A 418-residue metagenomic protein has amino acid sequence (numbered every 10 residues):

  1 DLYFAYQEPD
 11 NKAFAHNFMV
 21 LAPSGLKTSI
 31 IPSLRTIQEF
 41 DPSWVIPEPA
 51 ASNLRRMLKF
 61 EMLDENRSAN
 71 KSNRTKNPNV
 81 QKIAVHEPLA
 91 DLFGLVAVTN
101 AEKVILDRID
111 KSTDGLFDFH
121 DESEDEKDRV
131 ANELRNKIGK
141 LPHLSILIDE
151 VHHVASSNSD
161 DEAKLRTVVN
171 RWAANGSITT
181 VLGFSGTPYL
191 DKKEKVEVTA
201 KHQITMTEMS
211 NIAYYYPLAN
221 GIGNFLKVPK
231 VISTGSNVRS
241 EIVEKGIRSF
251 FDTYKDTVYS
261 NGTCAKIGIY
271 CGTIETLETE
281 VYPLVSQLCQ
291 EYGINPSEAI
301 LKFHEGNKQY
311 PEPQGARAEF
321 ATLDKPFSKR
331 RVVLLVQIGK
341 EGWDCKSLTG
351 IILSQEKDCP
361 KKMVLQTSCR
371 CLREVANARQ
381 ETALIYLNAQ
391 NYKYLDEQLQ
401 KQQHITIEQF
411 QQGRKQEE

Functional and structural regions predicted by a protein language model:
D1-K12, S33: Walker A/P-loop NTP-binding motif
K12-L58, N100-K103, C271-E278: Conserved Walker A/P-loop ATP-binding site and its immediately adjacent core in helicase/helicase-like ATPase domains
V45-K76, V80-Q81, A90-L95, D107-I109 (+6 more regions): Conserved C-terminal RecA-like helicase domain
A97-N100, I146-I148, T179-G186, L334: Structural recognition of the conserved hydrophobic beta-strand(s) that form the central parallel beta-sheet of P-loop
K103-L106, T113-G176: SF2 helicase catalytic motif II
V154-S157, L190-D191, E374: Catalytic P-loop NTPase motifs of RecA-like helicase/translocase cores
R166-C289, G413: Interdomain helical connector at the RecA1-RecA2 junction of SF1/SF2 helicase-like NTPases
G306-I407: Conserved RecA-like P-loop NTPase helicase motor core
